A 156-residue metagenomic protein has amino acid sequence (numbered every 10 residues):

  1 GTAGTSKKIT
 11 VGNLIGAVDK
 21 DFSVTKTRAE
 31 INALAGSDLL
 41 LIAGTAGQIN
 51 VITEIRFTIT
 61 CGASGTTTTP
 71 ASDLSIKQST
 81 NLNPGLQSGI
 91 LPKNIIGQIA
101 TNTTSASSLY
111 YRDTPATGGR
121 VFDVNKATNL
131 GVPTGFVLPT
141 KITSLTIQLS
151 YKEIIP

Functional and structural regions predicted by a protein language model:
K7, G12, G16-P156: Surface-exposed, low-hydrophobicity beta-strand/loop segments enriched in small/polar/acidic residues
